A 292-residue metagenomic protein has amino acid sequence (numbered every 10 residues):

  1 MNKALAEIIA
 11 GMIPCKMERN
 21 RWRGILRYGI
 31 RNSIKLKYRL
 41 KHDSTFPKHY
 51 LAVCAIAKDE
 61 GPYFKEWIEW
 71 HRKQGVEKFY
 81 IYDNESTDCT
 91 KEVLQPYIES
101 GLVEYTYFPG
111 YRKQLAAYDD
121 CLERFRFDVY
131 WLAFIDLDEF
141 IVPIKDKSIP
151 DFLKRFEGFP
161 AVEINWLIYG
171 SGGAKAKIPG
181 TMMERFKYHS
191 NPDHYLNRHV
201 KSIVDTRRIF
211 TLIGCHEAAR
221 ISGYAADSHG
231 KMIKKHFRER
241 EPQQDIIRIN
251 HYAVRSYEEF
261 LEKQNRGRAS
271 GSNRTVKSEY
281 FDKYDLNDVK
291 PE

Functional and structural regions predicted by a protein language model:
N2-K35, A116-Y118, P143-E292: Catalytic-site signature of metal-activated, phosphate-bearing donor transferases, centered on the GT-A/GT-A-like
Y50-A52: Cell-envelope/extracellular polymer assembly enzymes that use nucleotide-activated donors
A55-E69, E85: Active-site beta-to-alpha loop of glycosyltransferases that engages the nucleotide-sugar donor
E69-K78: Short, acidic, metal-binding catalytic loop of nucleotide-sugar glycosyltransferases
D83-I98, G110: A conserved acidic beta->alpha catalytic loop
I98-K113, P192-S202: Conserved donor nucleotide-binding strand/loop of the catalytic core
D119-W131: Active-site nucleotide-sugar/metal-binding loop of Leloir-type enzymes
V129-V142: Short beta-strand-to-loop acidic/aromatic patch adjacent to the donor-nucleotide binding site
